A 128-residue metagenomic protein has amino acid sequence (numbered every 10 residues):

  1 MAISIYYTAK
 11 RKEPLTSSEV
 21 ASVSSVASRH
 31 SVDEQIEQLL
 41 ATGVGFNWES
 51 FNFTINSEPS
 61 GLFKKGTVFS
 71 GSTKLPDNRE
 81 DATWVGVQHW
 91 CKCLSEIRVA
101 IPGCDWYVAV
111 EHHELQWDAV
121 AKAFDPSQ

Functional and structural regions predicted by a protein language model:
M1-S31: Short, extreme N-terminal segment that most often corresponds to the first beta-strand
Q35-Q128: Charged interaction segments
